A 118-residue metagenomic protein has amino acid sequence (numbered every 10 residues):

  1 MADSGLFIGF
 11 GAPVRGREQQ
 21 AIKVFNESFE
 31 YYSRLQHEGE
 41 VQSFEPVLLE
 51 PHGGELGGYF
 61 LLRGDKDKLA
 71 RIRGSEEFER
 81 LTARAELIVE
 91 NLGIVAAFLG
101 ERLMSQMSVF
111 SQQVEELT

Functional and structural regions predicted by a protein language model:
M1-E55, G64-G74, I94-T118: Short S/T/G/P-rich N-terminal loop/turn motif that feeds into the first structured element of a domain
G58-I88: Mid-chain, well-packed structural core segment of small domains
E90-L92: Low-complexity RS/RG/RGG-rich segments used by eukaryotic RNA-binding proteins and nuclear co-regulators for mRNP
